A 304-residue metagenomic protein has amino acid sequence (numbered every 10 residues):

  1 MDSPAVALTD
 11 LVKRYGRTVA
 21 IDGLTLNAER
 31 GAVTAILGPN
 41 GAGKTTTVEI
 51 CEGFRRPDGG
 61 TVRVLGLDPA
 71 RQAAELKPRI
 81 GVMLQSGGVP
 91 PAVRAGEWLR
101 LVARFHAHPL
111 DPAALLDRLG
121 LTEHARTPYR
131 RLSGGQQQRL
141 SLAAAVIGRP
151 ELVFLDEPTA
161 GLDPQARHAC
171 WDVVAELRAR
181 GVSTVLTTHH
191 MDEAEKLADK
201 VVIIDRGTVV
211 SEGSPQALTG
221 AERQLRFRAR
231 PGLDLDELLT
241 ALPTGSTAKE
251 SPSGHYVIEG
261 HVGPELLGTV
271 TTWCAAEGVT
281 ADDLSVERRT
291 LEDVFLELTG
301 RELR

Functional and structural regions predicted by a protein language model:
M1-P4, L218: Extreme N-terminus of proteins, especially the signal/transit-peptide cleavage junction and the first residues
D2, V262-R304: C-terminal coupling/interaction segments
S3-V6, K13-D205, S211: ABC transporter nucleotide-binding domains
T9, R228, S285-E287: Solvent-exposed beta-strand sheet faces enriched in polar/charged residues
P69, F105, P231-G232, G263 (+1 more regions): Short beta->alpha junction loops/turns
C170-H261: ABC transporter nucleotide-binding domain
